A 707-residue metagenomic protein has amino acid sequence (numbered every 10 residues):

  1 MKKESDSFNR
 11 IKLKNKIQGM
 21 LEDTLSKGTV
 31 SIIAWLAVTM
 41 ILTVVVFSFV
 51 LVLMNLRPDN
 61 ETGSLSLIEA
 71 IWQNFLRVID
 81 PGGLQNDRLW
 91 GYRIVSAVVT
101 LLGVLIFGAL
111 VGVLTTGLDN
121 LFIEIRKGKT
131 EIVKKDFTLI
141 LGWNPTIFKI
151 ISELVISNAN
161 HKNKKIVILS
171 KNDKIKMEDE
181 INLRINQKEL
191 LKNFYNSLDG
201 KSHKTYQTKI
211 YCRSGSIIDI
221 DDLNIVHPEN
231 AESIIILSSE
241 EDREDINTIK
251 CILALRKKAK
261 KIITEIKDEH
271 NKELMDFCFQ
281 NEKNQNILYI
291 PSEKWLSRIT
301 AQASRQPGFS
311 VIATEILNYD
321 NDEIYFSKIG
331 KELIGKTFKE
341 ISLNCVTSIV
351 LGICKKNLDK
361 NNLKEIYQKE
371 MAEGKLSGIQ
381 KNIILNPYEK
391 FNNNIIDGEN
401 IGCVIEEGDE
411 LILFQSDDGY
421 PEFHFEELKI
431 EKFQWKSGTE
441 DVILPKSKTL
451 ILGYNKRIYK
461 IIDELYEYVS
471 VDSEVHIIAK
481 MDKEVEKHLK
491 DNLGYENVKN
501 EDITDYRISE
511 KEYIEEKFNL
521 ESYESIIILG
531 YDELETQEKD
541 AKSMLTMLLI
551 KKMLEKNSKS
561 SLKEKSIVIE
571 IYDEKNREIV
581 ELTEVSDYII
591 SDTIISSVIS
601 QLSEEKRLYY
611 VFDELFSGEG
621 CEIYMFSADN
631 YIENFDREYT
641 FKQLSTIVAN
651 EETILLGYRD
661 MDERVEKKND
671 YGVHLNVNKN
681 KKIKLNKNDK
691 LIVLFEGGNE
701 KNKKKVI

Functional and structural regions predicted by a protein language model:
M1-I707: Cytosolic regulatory regions of ion transport systems
